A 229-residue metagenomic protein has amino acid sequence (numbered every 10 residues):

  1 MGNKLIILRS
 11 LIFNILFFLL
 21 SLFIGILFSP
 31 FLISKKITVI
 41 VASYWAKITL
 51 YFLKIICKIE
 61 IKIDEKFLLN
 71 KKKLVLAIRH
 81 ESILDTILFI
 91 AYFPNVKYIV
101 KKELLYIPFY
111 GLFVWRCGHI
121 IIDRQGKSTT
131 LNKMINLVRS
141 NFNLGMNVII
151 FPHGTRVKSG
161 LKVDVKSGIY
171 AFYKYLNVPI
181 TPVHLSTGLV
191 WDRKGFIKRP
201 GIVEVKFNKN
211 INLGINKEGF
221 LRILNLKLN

Functional and structural regions predicted by a protein language model:
M1-L32, S140, G219-N229: Membrane-interfacial terminal anchoring regions of lipid-handling membrane enzymes
K4, N132-N229: Non-catalytic C-terminal accessory region of glycerolipid acyltransferases and related lyso-lipid remodeling enzymes
S21-K47, I55-I56, N70-K127: Catalytic core of membrane glycerolipid acyltransferases/transacylases, capturing the structured, soluble-facing
I55-I63, L131-N132, S186-L189: Short gly/ser/thr-rich secondary-structure transition/capping motifs
E60-I61, I121, V148, I180: Hydrophobic beta-strand scaffold residues
I63, I120-D123, L213: Short acidic-hydrophobic, aromatic-tinged amphipathic segments that line or gate anion-handling sites
I63, L76, Y98-I99, V205-F207: Generic preference for hydrophobic
I63-N70: Short beta-strand-to-loop junctions in surface cap/lid or active-site-entrance loops
